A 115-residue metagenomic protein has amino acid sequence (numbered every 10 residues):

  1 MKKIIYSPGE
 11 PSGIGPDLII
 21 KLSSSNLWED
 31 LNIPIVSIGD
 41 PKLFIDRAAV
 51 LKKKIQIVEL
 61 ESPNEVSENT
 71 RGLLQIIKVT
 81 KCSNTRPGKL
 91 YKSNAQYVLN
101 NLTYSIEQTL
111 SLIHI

Functional and structural regions predicted by a protein language model:
M1-L112: Contiguous, glycine/small-aliphatic-enriched amphipathic segments in soluble metabolic enzymes
